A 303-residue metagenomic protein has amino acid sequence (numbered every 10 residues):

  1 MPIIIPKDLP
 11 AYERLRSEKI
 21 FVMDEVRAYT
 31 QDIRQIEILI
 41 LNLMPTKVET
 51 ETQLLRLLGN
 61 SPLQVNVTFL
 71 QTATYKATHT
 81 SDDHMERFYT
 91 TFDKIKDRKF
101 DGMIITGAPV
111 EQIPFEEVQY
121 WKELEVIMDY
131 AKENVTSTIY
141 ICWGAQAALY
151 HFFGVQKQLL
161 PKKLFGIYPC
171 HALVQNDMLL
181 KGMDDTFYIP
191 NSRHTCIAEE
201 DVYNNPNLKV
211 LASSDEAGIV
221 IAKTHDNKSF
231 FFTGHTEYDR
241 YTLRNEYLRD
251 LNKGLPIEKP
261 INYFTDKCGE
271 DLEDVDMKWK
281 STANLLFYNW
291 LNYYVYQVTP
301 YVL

Functional and structural regions predicted by a protein language model:
M1-T74, Y89, I95, K99 (+2 more regions): Amide-donor transfer/coupling interface in amidating biosynthetic enzymes
T50-Q53, H79-D82, F115-E116: Short, glycine/acidic-enriched capping/hinge loops at junctions between secondary-structure elements
A73-E86: N-terminal beta-loop-helix "entrance" segment that forms/cooperates in small-molecule cofactor or anionic ligand
G102: Short, Asp-centered acidic motifs that coordinate Mg2+ and/or phosphate in catalytic or ligand-binding sites
I105-V174: Cysteine-nucleophile active-site neighborhood
